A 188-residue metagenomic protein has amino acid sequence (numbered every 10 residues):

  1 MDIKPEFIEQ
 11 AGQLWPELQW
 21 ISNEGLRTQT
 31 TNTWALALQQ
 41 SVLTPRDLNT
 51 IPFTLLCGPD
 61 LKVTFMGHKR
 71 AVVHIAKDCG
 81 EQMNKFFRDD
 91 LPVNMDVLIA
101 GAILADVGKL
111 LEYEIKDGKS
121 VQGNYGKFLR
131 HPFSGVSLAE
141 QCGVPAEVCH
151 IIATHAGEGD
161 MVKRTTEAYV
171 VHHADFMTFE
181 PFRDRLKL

Functional and structural regions predicted by a protein language model:
M1-S120: Acidic/His-rich, divalent-metal-binding segments that scaffold phosphate/diphosphate chemistry
P59-K62, G123, F128, P132 (+3 more regions): Short alpha-helical interface elements
H68, A105, H131, H155-A156: Histidine-centered active-site/metal-ligand motif
A71, K109, S134-G135, T178: Hydrophobic side chains within alpha-helical segments
F87-D89, V93, L98-I99, V136-E140 (+1 more regions): Histidine/acidic-rich helix-loop-helix segments that form or flank divalent-metal centers in metalloenzyme catalytic
K119-Q141, Y169: Divalent-cation-assisted or electrostatically stabilized phosphate/pyrophosphate-binding catalytic cores
